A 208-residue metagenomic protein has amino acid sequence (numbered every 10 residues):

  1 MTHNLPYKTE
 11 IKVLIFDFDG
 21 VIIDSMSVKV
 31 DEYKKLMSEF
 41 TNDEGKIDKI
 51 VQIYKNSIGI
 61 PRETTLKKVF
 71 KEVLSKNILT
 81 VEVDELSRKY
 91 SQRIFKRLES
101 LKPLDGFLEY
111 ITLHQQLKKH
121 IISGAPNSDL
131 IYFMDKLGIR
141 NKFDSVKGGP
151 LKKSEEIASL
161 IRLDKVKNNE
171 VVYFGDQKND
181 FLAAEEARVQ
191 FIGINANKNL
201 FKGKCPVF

Functional and structural regions predicted by a protein language model:
M1-I11, I131-F208: Asp-based, Mg2+/Mn2+-dependent phosphohydrolase catalytic module
Y7-F18, I22-D105: N-terminal helical cap/lid subdomain that shapes the substrate entry/recognition surface in HAD-like hydrolases
I22, K119, Y173: Conserved SAM-binding loop
D24, I121-S123, G193: Hydrophobic residues in well-ordered beta-strands that form the structural core
V28, P61, K102-G106, A125-P126 (+3 more regions): Short beta->alpha linker loops
S38, E109-T112, R162, L182: Surface-exposed alpha-helical segments enriched in charged/polar residues
Q92-I121, N127, I131, S154-E155: Short, acidic loop-to-helix structural element flanking the phosphoryl-transfer center in phosphate-processing enzymes
